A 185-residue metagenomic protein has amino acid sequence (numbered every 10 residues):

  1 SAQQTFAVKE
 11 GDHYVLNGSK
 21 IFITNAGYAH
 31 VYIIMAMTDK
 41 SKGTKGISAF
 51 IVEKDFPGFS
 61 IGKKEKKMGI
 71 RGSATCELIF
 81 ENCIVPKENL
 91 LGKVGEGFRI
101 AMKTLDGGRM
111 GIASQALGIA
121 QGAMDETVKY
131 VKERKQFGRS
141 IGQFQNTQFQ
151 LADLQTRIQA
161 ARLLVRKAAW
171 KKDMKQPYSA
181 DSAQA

Functional and structural regions predicted by a protein language model:
S1-K9: A gly/ser-rich beta-alpha-beta helix-loop segment of oxidoreductase catalytic cores
A2, Y28-A29, K45, S73-T75: Short, solvent-exposed loop/turn segments at the edges of secondary structure
Q3, P57-P86: Flexible, small-/acidic-enriched active-site or ligand-binding loops
V8, I34-T38, I51-E53, I79-E81 (+1 more regions): Short beta-strand-to-turn element immediately C-terminal to the catalytic PLP-Schiff-base lysine in fold type I
K9-V15, E77-C83, K87, K93-A185: Alpha-helical interface subdomain recognition
H13, N17-I61: A short core secondary-structure module
I21-G27, I70, D106-G111: Glycine-rich phosphate/pyrophosphate-binding beta-alpha loops
G46, I61-K63, P86-V94: Short, charged, solvent-exposed linker or helix-capping segments at domain edges/interfaces that act as flexible hinges
